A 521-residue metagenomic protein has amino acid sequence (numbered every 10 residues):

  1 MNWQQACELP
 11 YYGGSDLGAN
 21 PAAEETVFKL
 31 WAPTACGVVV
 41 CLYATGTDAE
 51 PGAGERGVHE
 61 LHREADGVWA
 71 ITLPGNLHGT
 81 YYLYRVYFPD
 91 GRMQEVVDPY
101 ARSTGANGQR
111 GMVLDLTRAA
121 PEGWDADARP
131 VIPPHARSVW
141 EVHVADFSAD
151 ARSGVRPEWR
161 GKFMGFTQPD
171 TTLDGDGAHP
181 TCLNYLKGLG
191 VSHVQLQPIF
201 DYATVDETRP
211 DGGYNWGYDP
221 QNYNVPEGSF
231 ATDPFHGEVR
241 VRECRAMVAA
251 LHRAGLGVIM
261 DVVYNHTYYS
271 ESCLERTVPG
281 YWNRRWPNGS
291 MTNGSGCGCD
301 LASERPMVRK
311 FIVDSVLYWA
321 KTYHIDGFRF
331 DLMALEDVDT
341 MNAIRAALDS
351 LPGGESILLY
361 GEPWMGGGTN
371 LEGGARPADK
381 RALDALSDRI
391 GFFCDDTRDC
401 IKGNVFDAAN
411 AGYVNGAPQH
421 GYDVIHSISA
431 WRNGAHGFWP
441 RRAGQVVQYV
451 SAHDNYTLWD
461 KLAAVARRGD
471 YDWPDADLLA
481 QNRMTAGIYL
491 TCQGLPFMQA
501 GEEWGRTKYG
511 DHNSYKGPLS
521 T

Functional and structural regions predicted by a protein language model:
M1-V27, A53-E55, E64-Q168: The feature marks proteins involved in alpha-glucan
W31-G37, D454: Short proline/glycine-enriched turn/loop motifs at strand-loop junctions of beta-rich domains
A35, V191, I325, G494-L495: A structural motif
V39-C41: Beta-strand signatures of extracellular beta-sandwich domains
A44-D48, F88-D90: Solvent-exposed strand-loop boundary residues in beta-sheet-rich modules
L114, R345-A346, S350-L351, E355-G505 (+2 more regions): Conserved alpha/beta catalytic core and glycan-binding cleft of carbohydrate-active enzymes
S138-W140, V194-L196, V258-M260, F328 (+3 more regions): Hydrophobic faces of well-ordered beta-strands that scaffold small-molecule active sites in alpha/beta enzyme cores
A145-Y323, L332-P352, L358, T369-N370: Substrate-binding/active-site clefts of carbohydrate-active enzymes
